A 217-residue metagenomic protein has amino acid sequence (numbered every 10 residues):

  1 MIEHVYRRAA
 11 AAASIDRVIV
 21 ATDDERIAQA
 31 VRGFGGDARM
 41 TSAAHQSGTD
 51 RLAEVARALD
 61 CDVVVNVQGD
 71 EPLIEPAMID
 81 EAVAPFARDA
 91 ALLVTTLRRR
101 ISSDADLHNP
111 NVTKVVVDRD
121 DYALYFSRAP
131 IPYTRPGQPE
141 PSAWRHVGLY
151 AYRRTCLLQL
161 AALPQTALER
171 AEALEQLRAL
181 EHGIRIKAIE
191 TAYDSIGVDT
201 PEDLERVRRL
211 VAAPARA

Functional and structural regions predicted by a protein language model:
M1-A21: N-terminal glycine-rich phosphate-binding loop and ensuing alpha1 helix
I15, C61, D89-L92, I184: Short, high-confidence coil segments that cap the C-terminus of an alpha-helix and link into the following beta-strand
V18-V20, V64, T95, A123 (+1 more regions): Hydrophobic/aromatic residues located in beta-strands of well-ordered beta-sheets within soluble catalytic
I19, E25-A84: Short phosphate-binding loop-to-helix
T22-D23, I74, Y152, D199: A conserved hydrophobic position in a structured secondary element of the catalytic/binding core that shapes
I74-T166: Conserved core of the sugar-phosphate nucleotidyltransferase
E140-A217: Conserved alpha/beta core of the MobA/IspD/sugar-nucleotide pyrophosphorylase nucleotidyltransferase superfamily
